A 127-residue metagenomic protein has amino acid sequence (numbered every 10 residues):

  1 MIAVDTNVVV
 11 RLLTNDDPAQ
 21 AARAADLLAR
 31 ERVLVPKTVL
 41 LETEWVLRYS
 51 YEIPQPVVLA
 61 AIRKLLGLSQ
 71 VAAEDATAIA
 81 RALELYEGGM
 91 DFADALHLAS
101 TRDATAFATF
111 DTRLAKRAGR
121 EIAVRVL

Functional and structural regions predicted by a protein language model:
M1, L98-L127: Acidic, PIN/NYN-like endoribonuclease modules and their adjacent C-terminal/linker elements
M1-V35, S50-A60, R125-L127: Short, well-structured N-terminal submotif of metal-dependent ribonuclease cores
V4, V35, A73, F92-A95 (+1 more regions): Short beta-strand scaffold positions
V8, V39, A78, L96-H97 (+1 more regions): Alpha-helix capping/helix-boundary segments
A25, E44, R48, R63-L66 (+2 more regions): Amphipathic alpha-helical segments within well-ordered protein domains
R30-R32, Q70, R102-A106: Short active-site oxyanion
K37-W45: Short, conserved active-site loops that position catalytic residues or coordinate cofactors/metal ions across diverse
L40, A60-E87: Acidic catalytic patch
